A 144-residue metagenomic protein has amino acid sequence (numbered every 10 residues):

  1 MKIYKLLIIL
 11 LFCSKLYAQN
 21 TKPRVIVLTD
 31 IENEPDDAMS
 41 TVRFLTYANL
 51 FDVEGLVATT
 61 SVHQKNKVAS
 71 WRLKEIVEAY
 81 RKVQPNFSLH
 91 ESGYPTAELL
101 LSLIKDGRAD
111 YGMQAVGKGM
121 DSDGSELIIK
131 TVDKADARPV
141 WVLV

Functional and structural regions predicted by a protein language model:
M1-N20: Bacterial Sec-dependent N-terminal signal peptides
Q19-V144: N-terminal acidic, glycine/proline-rich low-complexity segments
